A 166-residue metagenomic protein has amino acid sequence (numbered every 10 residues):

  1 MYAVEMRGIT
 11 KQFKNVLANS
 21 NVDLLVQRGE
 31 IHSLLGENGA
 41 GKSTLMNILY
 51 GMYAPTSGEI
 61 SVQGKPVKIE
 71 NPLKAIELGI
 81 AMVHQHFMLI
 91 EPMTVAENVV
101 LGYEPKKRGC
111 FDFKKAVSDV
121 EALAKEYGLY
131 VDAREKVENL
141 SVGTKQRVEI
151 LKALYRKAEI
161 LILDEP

Functional and structural regions predicted by a protein language model:
M1-P166: Glycine-rich phosphate-binding loops of nucleotide-dependent enzymes
